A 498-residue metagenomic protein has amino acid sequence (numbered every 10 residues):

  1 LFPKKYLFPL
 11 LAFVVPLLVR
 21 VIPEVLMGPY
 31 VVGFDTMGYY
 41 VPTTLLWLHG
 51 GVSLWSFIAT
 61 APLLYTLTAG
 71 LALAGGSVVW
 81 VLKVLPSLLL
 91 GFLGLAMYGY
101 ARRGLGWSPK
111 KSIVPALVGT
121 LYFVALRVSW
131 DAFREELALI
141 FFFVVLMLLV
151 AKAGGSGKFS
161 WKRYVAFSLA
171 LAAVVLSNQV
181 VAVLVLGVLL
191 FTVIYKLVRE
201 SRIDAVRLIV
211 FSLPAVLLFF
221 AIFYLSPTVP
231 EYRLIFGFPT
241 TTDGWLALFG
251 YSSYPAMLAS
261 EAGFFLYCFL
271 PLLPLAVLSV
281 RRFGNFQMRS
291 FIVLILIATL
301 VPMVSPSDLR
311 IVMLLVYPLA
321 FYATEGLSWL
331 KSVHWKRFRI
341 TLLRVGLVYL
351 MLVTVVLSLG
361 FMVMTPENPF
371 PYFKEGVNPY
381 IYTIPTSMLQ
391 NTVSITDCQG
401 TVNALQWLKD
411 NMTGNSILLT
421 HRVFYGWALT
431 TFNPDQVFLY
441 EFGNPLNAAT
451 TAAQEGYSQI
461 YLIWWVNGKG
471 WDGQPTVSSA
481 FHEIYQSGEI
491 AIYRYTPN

Functional and structural regions predicted by a protein language model:
L1-I22, R207, T341-Y349: Start-transfer (signal-anchor) and selected internal transmembrane alpha helices of multi-pass inner/ER membrane
F2-K5, S156-S160, L197-V210, L273-I295 (+4 more regions): Membrane-interface helix-loop-helix junctions at transmembrane boundaries of multi-pass membrane enzymes, predominantly
P9, F13-I140, P385-I395: Active-site lumenal/periplasmic loops and adjacent helix-entry segments of GT-C-fold, multi-pass membrane
L10-L17, L208-L217, R281-V304, V312 (+2 more regions): Transmembrane alpha-helix segments characteristic of polytopic inner-membrane glycan-assembly/cell-envelope
R20, E24, D35, A59-A61 (+4 more regions): Transmembrane catalytic cores of multi-pass membrane glycosyltransferases and polysaccharide-assembly enzymes
L90-L95, V128, E135-L137, Y349-N498: Extracytoplasmic
L105, F142-R163, V280-F283: Membrane-interface transmembrane helices that cradle and orient dolichyl/undecaprenyl
E135, V183-L184, P306-T341, G346: Hydrophobic/aromatic-rich transmembrane helices and adjacent perimembrane loops
